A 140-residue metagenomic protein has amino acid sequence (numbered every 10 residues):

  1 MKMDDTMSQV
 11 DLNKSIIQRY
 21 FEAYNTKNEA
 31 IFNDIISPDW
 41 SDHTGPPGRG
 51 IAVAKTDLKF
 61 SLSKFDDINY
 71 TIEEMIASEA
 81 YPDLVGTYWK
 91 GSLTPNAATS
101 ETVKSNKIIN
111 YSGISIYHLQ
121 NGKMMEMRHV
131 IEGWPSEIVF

Functional and structural regions predicted by a protein language model:
K2-F140: C-terminal and inter-domain tail/linker signature
